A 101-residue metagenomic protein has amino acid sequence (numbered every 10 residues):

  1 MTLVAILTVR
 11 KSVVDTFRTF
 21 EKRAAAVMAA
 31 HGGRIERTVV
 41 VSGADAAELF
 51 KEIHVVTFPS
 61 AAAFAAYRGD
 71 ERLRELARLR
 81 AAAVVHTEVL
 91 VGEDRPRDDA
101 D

Functional and structural regions predicted by a protein language model:
M1-I53, T57-G69, L90-D101: Short S/T/G/P-rich N-terminal loop/turn motif that feeds into the first structured element of a domain
F64, E71-T87: C-terminal structural segments of small proteins and small subunits
